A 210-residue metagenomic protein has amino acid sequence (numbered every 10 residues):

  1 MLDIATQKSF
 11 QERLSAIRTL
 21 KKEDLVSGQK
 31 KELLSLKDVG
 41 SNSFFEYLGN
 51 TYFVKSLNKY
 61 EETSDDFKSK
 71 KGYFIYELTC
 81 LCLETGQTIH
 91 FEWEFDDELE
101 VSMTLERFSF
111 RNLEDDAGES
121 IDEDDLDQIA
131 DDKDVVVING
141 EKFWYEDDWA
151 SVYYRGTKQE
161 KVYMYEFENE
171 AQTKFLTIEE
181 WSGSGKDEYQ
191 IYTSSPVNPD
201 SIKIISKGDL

Functional and structural regions predicted by a protein language model:
M1-L210: Mixed-charge, low-complexity intrinsically disordered regions
